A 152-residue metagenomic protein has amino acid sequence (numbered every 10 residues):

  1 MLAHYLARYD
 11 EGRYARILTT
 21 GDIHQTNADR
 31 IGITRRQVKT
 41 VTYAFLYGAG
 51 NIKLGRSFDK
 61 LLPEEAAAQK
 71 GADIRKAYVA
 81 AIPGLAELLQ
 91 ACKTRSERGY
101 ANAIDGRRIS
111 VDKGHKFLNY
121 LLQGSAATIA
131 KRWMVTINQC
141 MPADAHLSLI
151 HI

Functional and structural regions predicted by a protein language model:
M1-I150: Conserved catalytic core of nucleotide polymerization and phosphodiester-bond processing enzymes
